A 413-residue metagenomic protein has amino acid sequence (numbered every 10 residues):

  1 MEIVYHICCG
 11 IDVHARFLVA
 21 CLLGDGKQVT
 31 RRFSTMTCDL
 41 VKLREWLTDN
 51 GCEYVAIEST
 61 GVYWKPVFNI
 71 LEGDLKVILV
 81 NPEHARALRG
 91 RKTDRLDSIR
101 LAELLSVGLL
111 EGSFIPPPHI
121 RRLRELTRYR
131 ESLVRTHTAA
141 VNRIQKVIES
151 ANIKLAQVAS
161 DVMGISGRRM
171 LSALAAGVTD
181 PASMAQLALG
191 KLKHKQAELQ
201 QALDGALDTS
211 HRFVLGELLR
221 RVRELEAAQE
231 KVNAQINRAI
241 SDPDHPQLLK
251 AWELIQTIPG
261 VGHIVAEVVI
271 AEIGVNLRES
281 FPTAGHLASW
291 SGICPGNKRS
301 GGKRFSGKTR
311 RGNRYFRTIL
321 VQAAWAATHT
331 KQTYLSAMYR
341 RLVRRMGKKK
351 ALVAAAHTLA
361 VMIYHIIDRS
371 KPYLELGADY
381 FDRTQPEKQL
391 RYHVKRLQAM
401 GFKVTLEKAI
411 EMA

Functional and structural regions predicted by a protein language model:
M1-A413: A detector of single, family-specific signature residues that are central to catalytic or substrate-handling motifs
